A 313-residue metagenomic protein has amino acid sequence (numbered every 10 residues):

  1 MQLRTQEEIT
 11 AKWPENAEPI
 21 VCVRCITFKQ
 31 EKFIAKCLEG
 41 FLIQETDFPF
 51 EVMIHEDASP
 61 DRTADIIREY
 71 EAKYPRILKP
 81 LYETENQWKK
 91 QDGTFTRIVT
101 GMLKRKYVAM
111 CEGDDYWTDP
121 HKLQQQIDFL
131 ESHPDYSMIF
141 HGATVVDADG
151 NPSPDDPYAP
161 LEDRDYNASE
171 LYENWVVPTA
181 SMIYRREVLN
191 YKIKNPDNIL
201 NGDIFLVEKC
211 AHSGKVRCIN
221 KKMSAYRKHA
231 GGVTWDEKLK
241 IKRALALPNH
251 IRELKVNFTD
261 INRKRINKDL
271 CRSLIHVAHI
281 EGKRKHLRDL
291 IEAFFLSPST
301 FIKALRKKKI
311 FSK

Functional and structural regions predicted by a protein language model:
M1-I43: N-proximal low-complexity "stem/linker" segments adjacent to membrane-targeting elements
N16-V21, L42-I54, R62, P75-K79: Short loop->beta transition adjacent to catalytic acidic/histidine clusters or analogous donor-positioning motifs
V23, H141, A159-K242, L247: Conserved nucleotide-sugar donor-binding catalytic segment
A35, D61-Y70: Acidic helix N-cap motif at the loop->helix transition within catalytic regions of sugar-transfer enzymes
E56-D65, E85, E112: A conserved acidic beta->alpha catalytic loop
R62, D115-F129: Acidic donor-binding/catalytic loop of UDP-sugar-dependent glycosyltransferases, especially processive GT2
A72-L78, Y82-G101, Q124-F129, H133-L189 (+1 more regions): Flexible acidic/His/Gly-enriched loops in nucleotide-sugar-dependent glycosyltransferase catalytic domains
V108: Short aromatic/hydrophobic "clamp" motif used to bind/position activated sugar donors
